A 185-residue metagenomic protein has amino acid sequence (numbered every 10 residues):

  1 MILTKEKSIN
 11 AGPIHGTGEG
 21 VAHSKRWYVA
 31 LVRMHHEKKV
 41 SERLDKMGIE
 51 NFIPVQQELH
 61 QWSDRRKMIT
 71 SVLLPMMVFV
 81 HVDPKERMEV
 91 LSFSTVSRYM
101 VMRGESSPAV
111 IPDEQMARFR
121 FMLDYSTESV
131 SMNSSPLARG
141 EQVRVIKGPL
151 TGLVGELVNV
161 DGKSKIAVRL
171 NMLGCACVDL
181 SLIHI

Functional and structural regions predicted by a protein language model:
I2-T4, I14-R144: Basic nucleic-acid-binding interfaces
A30, I166-L170: SH3/SH3-like beta-barrel fold
L153-N159: Short beta-strand-centered aromatic/proline hotspots
I183-I185: Conserved small/polar residues in nucleotide/adenosyl-binding loops
